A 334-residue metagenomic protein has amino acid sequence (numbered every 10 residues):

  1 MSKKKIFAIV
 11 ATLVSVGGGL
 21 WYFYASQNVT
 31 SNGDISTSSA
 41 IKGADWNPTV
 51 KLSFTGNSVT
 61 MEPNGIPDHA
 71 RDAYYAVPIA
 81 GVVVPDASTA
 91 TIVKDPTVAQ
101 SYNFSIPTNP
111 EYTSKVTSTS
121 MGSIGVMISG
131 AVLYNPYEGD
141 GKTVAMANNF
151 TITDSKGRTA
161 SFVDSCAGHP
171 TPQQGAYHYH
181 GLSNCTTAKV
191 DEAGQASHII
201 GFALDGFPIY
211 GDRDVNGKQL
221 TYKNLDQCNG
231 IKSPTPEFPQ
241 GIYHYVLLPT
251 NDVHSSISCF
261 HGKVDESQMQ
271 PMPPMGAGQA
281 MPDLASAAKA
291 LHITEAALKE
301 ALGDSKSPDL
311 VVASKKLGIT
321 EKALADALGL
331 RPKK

Functional and structural regions predicted by a protein language model:
M1-T12: N-terminal Sec-pathway targeting helices
V10-L20: Core hydrophobic alpha-helical transmembrane segments of single-pass membrane proteins
F23-T159: Solvent-exposed N-terminal domain segments of exported/luminal and surface proteins
S31-N32, Q219-Q279, K334: Long, compositionally biased interface segments
I106, M127-Y134, Q173-T186, F238-V253 (+2 more regions): Extracellular/lumenal glycan-associated surfaces
K156-A160, Q174-T221: Short helix-loop boundary/capping segments
F162-H169, D226-S233, K299-E300: Short, recurring structural edge motifs at helix starts
Y243, Q268-K334: Mature extracytoplasmic/periplasmic regions of secreted or cell-envelope proteins, especially long low-complexity
